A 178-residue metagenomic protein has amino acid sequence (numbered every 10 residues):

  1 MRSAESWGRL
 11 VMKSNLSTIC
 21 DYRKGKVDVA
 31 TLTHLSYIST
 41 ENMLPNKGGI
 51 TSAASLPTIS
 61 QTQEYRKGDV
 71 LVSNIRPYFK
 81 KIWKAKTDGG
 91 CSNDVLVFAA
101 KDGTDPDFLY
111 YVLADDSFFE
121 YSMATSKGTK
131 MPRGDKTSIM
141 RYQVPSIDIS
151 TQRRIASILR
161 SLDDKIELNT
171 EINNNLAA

Functional and structural regions predicted by a protein language model:
R2-V27, M43, P145, I149-A178: Non-catalytic DNA-recognition/assembly elements of restriction-modification systems
S3, G90-D94, K127-A156: A short glycine-rich beta-alpha junction/loop motif
N15-K67: Sequence-specific dsDNA recognition surfaces
T18, F108-Y111, Y121, R141 (+2 more regions): Short, solvent-exposed alpha-helical surface patches in well-structured domains
L32-H34, S92, P106, I139: A structure-centric signal for secondary-structure junctions around beta-strands
T40, A100, V144: Active-site donor-binding loop signature of nucleotide-sugar glycosyltransferases
Q61-Q63, K67-D116, M123: A short beta-sheet element
